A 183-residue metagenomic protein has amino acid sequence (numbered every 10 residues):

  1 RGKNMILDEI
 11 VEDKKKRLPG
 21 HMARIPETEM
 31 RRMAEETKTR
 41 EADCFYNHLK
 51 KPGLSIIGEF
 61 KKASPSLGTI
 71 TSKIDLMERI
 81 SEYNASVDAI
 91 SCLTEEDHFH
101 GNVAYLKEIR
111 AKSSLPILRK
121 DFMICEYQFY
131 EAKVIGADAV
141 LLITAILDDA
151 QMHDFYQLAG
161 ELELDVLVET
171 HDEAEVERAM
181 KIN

Functional and structural regions predicted by a protein language model:
G2-I117, I124-E126, D149, L158 (+1 more regions): Conserved N-terminal beta1-alpha1 strand-loop-helix module at the mouth
A111, Q128-I146, M152, Y156: A short alpha/beta connector and helix-capping loop motif
K120-D121, G136: Alpha-helical hinge/cap motifs
